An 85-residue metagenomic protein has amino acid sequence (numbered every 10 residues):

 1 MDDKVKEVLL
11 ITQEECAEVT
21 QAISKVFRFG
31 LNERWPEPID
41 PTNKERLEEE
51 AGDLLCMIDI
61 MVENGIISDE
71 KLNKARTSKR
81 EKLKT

Functional and structural regions predicted by a protein language model:
M1-A51, L55-T85: Flexible "arm" and connector segments at domain edges
